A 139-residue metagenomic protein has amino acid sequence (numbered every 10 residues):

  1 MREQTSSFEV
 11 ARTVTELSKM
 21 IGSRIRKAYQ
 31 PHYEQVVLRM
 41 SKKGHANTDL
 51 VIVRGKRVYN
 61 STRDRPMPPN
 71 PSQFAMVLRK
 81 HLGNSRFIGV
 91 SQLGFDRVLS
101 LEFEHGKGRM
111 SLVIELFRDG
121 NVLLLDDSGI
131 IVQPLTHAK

Functional and structural regions predicted by a protein language model:
M1-K139: Gly/Gly-Pro- and Ser/Thr-rich, intrinsically disordered tail segments characteristic of DNA damage-repair and tolerance
